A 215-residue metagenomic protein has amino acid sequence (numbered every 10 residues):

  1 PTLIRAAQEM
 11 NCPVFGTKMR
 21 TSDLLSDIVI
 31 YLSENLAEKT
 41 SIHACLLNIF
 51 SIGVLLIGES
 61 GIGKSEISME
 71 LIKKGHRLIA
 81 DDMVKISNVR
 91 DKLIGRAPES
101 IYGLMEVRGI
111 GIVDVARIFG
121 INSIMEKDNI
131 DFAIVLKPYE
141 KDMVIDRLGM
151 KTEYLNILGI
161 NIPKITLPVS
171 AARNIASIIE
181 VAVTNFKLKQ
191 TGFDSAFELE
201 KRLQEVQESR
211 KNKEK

Functional and structural regions predicted by a protein language model:
P1-N35: Feature captures the catalytic cores and cofactor-binding loops of soluble hydro-lyases/lyases that act on carboxylate
Y31-S51: P-loop NTPase nucleotide-binding/switch module
L46-N48, L55-I57, R77-I79, K85 (+2 more regions): Structured core elements
S51-I79: Glycine-rich phosphate-binding P-loop
A80-P138: Conserved nucleotide-sensing/catalytic segment adjacent to the nucleotide-binding pocket in NTP-handling enzymes
D131-K215: Conserved NTP phosphate-binding and transfer environment spanning the P-loop NTPase/kinase superfamily
